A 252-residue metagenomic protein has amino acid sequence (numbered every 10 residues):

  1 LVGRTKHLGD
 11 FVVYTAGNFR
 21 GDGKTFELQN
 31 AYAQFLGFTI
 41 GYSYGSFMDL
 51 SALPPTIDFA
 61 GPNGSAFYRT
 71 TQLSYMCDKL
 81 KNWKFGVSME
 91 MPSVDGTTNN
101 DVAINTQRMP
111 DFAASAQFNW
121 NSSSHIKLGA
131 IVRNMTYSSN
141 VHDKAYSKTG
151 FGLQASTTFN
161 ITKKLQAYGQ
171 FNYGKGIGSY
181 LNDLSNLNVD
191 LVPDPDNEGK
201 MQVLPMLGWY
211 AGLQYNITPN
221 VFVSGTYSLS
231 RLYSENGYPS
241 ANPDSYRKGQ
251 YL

Functional and structural regions predicted by a protein language model:
L1, N30, Q72-S74, A113-S115 (+4 more regions): Membrane-embedded beta-strand positions in outer-membrane beta-barrel channels/transporters
L1-D95, R108, Q117-W120, T158-F159 (+2 more regions): Outer membrane beta-barrel
F19-G23, D95-G96, T136-Y137, R231-S234: Short, solvent-exposed loop/turn segments at secondary-structure junctions
N63, A103-I104, K144-A145: Alpha-helix capping and helix-loop boundary segments enriched in small/acidic/polar residues
S65-A66, T106-Q107, V203-L204, K248: Conserved phosphate-coordination/catalytic loops
N82-V141: Internal metal/ion-chelating core segments
N119-Y251: Detector for outer-membrane/organellar transmembrane beta-barrel domains, recognizing the amphipathic beta-strand
